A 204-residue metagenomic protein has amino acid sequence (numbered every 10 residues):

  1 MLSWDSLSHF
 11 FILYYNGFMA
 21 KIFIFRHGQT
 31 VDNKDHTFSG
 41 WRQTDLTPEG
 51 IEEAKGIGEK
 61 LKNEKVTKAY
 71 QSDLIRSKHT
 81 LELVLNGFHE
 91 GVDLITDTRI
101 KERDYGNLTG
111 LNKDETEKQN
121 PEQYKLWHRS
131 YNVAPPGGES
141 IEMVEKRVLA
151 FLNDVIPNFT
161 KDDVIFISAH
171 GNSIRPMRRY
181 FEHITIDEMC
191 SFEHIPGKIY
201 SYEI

Functional and structural regions predicted by a protein language model:
I12-Y15: Short, positively charged and aromatic/hydrophobic N-terminal segments
M19-F23: Extreme N-terminal starter segment of soluble prokaryotic enzymes
Q29-L83, G87, P135-L149: Loop-to-helix element that buttresses phosphate recognition and phosphoryl-transfer chemistry
K34-T37, P121-P135: Short, basic/glycine-rich phosphate-binding loops at helix/coil junctions that contact nucleotide phosphates
K55-K125, F181-I195, E203: Phosphate-coordination/substrate-recognition cap region in phosphate-metabolizing enzymes
K78, G91, L149-I204: Active-site-adjacent alpha-helix immediately C-terminal to a catalytic or transition-state-stabilizing loop
